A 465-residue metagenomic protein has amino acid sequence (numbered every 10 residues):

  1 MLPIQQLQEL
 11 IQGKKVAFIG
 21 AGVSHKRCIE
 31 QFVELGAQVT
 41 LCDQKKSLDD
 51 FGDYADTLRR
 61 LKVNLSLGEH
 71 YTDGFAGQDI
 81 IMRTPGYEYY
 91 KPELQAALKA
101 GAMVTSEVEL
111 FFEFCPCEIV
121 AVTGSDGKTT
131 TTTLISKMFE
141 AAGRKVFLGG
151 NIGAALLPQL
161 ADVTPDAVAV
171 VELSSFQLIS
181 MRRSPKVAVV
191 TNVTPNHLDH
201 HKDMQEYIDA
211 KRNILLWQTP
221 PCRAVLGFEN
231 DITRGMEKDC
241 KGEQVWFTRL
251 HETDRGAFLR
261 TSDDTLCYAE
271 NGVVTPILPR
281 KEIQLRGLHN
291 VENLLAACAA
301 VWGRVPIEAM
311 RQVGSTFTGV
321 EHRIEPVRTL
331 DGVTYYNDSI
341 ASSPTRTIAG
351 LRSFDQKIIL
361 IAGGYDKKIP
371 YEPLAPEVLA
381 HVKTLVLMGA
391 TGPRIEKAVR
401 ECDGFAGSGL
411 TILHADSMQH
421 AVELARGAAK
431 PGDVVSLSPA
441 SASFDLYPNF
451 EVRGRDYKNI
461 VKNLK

Functional and structural regions predicted by a protein language model:
M1-S106, L110: N-terminal leader/targeting and accessory segments in enzymes
P3-K15, H25-L35, K145, P279-K383: Nucleotide phosphate-binding/pyrophosphate-handling subdomain across enzymes that bind or process nucleotide phosphates
F32, I81, V104, V122 (+12 more regions): Residue-level signal for inorganic ion chemistry
Q38-K46, V225-F228, I361-A362, H381-A390: Short internal beta-strands
V39-D43, L148, V170, W246 (+1 more regions): Short beta-strand "acidic-cap" motif of Rossmann-like dinucleotide-binding folds
T40, G68-E69, T105-E109, K241-T261 (+4 more regions): Beta-strand->loop->alpha-helix junctions that form or flank phosphate-binding loops in nucleotide-handling enzymes
A55-R59, L374-G432: C-terminal helical cap/extension that packs against the catalytic core of soluble nucleotide-cofactor enzymes
T72-A76, P85-F228, I232-G242, G427 (+1 more regions): Phosphate-binding loop of NTP-binding sites
